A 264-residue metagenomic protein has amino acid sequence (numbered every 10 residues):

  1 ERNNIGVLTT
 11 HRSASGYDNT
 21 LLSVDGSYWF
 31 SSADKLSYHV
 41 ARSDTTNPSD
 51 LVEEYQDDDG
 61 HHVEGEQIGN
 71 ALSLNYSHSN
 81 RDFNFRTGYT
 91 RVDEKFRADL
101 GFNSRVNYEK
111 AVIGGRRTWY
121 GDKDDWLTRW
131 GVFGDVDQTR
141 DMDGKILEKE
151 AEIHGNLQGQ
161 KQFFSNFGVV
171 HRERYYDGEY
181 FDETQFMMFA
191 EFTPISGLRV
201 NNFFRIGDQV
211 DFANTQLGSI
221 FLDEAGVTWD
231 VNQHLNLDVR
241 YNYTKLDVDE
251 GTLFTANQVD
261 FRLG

Functional and structural regions predicted by a protein language model:
E1-Y17: A conserved hydrophobic secondary-structure block that centers on an alpha-helix together with its immediately flanking
T20-S27: Gly/Pro-rich turn-and-neighbor structural signature
L36, V40-G264: Exposed, low-structure sequence patches enriched in small/polar residues
